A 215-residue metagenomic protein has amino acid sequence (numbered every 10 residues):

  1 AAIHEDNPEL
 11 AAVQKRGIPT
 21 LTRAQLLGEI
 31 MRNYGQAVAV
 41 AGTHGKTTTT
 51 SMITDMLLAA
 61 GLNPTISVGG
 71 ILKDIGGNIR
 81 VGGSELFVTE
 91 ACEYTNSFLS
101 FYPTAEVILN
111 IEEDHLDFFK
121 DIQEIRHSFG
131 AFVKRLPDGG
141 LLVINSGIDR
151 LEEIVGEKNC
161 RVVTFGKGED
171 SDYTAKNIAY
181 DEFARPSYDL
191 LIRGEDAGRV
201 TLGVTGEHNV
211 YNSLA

Functional and structural regions predicted by a protein language model:
A1-S146, R150-C160, L214: Phosphate-binding loop of NTP-binding sites
F119-R126, G140-L141, G156-A215: Adenine nucleotide phosphate-binding catalytic loops in nucleotide-utilizing enzymes
